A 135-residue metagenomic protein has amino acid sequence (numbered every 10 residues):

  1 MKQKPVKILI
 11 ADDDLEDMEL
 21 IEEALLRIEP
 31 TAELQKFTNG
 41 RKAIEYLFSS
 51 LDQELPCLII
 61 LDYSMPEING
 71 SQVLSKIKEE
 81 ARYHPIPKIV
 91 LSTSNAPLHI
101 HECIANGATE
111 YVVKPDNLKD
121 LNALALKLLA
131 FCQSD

Functional and structural regions predicted by a protein language model:
L15-N39: Two-component/phosphorelay signaling modules centered on CheY-like receiver
T38-L58, N122: Acidic, metal-coordinating helix/loop segments flanking the phosphotransfer/catalytic sites of two-component signaling
L61-D62: Active-site residues of response regulator receiver
M65: Receiver (REC) domain active-site loop signature in two-component systems and cognate sites in sensor histidine kinases
T109: Short, glycine/charged-rich "phosphate-handling" switch motifs in NTP-dependent and phosphotransfer domains
D116-L126: C-terminal output helix
